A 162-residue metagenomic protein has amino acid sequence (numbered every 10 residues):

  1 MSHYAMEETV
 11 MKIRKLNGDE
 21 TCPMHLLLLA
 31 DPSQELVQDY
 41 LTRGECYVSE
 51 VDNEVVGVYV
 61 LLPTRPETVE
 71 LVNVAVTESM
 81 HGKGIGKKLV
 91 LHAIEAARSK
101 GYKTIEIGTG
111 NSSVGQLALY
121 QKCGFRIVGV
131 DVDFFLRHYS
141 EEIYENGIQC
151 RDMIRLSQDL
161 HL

Functional and structural regions predicted by a protein language model:
M1-D19, I154, L160-L162: Conserved N-terminal entry element of GNAT/NAT acetyltransferase domains
I13-S79, V90-L91, D159-L160: Acetyl-CoA-dependent GNAT
L71, A93-A97, Q116: Short hydrophobic clusters on alpha-helical segments that form packing/core surfaces in small helical domains
T77-S79, K83, N111-S112: Active-site acidic-Proline motif in GNAT/NAT acetyltransferases
G82-E95, K122: Conserved acetyl-CoA-binding loop-helix of GNAT-fold acetyltransferases
A97-T109: Conserved GNAT acetyl-CoA-binding A-motif
I107-L117, V132-H138: Conserved beta-strand-loop-alpha-helix junction that forms the acyl-donor binding cleft
Q121-G129: Conserved acetyl-CoA-binding loop of GNAT-fold acetyltransferases
